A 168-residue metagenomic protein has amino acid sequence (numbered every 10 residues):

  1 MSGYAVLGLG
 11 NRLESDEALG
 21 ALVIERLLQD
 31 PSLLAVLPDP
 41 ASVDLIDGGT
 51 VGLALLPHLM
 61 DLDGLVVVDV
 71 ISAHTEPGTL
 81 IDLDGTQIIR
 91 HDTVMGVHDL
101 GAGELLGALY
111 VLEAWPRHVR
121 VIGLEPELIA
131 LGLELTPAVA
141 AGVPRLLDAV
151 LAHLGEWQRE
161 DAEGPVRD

Functional and structural regions predicted by a protein language model:
M1-L112, V121-L124, L133-P144, H153-D168: N-terminal catalytic or cofactor-binding beta/alpha core of small enzyme domains
W115: Conserved H-loop
P126-L128: Short, internal active-site loops enriched in acidic
V150: Hydrophobic "lid"/C-terminal helical patch of Rossmann-like NAD(P)-dependent dehydrogenase/epimerase domains
